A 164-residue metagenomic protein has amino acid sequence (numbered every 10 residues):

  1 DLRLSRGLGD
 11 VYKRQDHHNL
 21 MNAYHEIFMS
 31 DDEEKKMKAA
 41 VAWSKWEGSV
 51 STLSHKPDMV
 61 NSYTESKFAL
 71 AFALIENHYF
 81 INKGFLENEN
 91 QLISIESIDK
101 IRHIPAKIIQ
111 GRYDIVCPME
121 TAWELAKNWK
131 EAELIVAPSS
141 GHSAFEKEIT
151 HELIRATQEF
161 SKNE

Functional and structural regions predicted by a protein language model:
D1-Y12: Single conserved hydrophobic/aromatic residue that forms the stacking wall/gate of nucleotide- or nucleobase-binding
N22, E26-V60: Accessory cap/linker subdomain of secreted extracellular hydrolases
N61-A69, N90, I101: Small-residue-rich helix-loop
H78-I98: Active-site nucleophile elbow and catalytic-triad environment of alpha/beta-hydrolase enzymes
D99-H103, N128-W129: Short, conserved loop/helix-junction motifs that constitute active-site signature segments in enzyme catalytic cores
I101-R102, I108-Q110: Short beta-strand/loop motif that positions the catalytic acidic residue of the alpha/beta-hydrolase fold
I115-T121: Conserved alpha/beta-hydrolase "acid-adjacent" motif
A132-E164: Catalytic active-site module of serine/aspartate enzymes centered on a nucleophile-bearing elbow/loop
